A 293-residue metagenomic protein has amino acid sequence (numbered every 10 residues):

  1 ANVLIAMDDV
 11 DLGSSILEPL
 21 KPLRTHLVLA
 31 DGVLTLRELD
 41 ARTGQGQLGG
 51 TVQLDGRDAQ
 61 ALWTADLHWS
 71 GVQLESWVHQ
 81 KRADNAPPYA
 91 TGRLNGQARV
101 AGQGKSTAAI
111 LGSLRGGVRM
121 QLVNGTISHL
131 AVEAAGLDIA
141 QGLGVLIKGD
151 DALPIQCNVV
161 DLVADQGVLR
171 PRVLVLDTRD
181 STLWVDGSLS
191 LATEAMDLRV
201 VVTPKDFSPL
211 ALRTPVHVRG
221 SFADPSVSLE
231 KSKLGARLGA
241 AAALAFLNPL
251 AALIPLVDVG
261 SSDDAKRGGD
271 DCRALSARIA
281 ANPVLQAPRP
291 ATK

Functional and structural regions predicted by a protein language model:
A1-G239, A243, P255-D271: Small-residue helix/turn framework positions
N248-P249: Gly/Ala-rich hydrophobic membrane-inserting helices
A252: A small-molecule sensor/coupling module
V257-A291: Membrane-engaging insertion elements
